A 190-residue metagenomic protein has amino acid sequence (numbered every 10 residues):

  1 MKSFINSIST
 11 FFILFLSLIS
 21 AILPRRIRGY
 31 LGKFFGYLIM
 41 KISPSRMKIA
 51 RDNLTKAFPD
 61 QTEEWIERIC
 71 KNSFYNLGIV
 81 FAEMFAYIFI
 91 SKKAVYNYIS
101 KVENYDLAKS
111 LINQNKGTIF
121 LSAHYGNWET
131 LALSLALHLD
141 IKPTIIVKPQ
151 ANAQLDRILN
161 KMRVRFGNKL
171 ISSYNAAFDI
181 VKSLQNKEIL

Functional and structural regions predicted by a protein language model:
M1-I119, G126-N127: Membrane-proximal helical "anchor" segments flanking the first transmembrane region of inner-membrane enzymes
I88-L190: Soluble catalytic domains of membrane acyltransferases
